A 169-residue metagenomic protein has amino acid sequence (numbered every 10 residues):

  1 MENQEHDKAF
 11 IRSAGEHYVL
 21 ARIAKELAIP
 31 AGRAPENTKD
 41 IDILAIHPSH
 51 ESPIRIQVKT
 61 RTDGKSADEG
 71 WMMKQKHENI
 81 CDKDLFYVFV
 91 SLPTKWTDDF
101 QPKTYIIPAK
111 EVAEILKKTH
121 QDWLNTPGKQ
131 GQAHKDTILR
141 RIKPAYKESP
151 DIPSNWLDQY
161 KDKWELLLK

Functional and structural regions predicted by a protein language model:
M1-K39, L44-K169: Mixed-charge (Asp/Glu-Lys/Arg
